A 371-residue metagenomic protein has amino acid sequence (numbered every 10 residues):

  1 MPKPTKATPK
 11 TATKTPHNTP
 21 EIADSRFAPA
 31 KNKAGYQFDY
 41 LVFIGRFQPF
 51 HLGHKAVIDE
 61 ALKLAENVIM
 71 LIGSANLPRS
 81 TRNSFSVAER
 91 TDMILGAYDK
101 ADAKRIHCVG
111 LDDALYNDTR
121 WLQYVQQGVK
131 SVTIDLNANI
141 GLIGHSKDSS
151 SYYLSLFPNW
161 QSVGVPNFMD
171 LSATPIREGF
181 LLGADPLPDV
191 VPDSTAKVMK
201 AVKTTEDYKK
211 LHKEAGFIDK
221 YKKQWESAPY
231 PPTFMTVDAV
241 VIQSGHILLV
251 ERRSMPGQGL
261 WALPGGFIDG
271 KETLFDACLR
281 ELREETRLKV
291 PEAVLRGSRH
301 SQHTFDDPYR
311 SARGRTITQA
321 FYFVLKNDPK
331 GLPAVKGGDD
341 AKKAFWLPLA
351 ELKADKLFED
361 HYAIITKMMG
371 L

Functional and structural regions predicted by a protein language model:
P2-K10, K14, N18-K220: Nucleotidyltransferase catalytic core that binds NTPs
S25-R26, L182-I218, Q258, G314 (+1 more regions): Nudix hydrolase/Nudix homology domain
V57, D219-L263, V290: N-terminal strand-loop-strand
G144-D148, R252-R253, Q319: Short, well-ordered beta-to-alpha junction loops that form the rim of enzyme active sites and present histidine/acidic
I242, L279, R283, R287-G331: Active-site segment of metal-dependent pyrophosphate-handling enzymes, primarily the Nudix hydrolase catalytic core
W261-E272: Short histidine-centered catalytic/ligand-binding loop motif
